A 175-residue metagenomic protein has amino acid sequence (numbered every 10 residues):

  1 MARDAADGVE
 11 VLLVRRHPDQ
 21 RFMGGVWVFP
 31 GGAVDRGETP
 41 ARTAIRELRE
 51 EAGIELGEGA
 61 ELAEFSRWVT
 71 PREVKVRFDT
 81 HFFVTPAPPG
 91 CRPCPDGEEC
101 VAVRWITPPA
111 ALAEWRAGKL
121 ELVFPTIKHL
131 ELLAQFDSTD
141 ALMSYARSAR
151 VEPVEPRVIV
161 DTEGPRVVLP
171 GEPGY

Functional and structural regions predicted by a protein language model:
M1-G37, A41: N-terminal strand-loop-strand
D7-R16, C91-D96, L142-M143, G164-L169: Short, well-ordered strand-loop elements centered on a beta-strand within folded domains, enriched for acidic residues
L13, F82-V84, V103-W105: Conserved hydrophobic/aromatic beta-strand scaffold that supports enzyme active sites
M23-G25, D79, E99: Residues that flank catalytic or metal-binding motifs in active/ligand-binding sites
V28, R77, W105: Short aromatic/basic micro-patch
E38-C91, P108-A110, K119-A134, R150-E155: Active-site segment of metal-dependent pyrophosphate-handling enzymes, primarily the Nudix hydrolase catalytic core
P95-G118: A mid-sequence, solvent-exposed acidic-amphipathic segment
L133-Y175: Core RNA-modification/binding signature centered on pseudouridine synthases
